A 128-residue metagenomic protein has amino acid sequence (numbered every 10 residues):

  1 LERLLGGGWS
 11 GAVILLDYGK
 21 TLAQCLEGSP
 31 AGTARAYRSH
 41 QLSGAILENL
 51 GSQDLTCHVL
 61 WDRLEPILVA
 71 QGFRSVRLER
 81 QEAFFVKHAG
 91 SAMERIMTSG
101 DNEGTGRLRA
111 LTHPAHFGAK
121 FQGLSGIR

Functional and structural regions predicted by a protein language model:
L1-R128: Long, Lys/Arg- and hydrophobic-enriched amphipathic alpha-helices
